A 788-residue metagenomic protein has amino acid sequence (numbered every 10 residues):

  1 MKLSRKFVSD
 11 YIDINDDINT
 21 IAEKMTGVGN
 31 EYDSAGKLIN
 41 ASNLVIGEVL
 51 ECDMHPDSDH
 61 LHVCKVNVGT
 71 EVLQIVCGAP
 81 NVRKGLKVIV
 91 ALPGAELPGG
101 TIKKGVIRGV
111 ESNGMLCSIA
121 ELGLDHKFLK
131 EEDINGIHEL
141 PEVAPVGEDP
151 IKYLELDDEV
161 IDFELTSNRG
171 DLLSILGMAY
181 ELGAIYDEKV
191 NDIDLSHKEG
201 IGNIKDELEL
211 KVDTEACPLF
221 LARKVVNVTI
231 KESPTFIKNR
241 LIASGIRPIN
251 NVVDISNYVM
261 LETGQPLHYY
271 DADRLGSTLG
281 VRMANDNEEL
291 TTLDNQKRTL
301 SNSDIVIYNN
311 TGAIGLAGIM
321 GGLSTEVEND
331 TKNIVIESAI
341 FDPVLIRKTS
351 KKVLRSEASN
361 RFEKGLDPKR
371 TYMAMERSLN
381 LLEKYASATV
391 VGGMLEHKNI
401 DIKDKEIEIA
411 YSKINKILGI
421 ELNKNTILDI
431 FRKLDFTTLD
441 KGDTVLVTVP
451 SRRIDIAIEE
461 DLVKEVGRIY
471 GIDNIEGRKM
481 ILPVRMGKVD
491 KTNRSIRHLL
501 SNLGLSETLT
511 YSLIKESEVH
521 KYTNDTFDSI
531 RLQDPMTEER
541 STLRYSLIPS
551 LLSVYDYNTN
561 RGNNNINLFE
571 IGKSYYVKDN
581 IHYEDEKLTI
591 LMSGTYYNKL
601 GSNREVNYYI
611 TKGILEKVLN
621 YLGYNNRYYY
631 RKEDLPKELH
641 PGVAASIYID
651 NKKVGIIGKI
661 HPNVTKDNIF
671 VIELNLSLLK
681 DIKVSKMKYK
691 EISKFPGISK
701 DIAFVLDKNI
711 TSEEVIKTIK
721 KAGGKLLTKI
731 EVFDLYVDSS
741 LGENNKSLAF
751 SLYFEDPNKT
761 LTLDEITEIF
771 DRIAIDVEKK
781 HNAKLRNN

Functional and structural regions predicted by a protein language model:
M1-G202, V335, K351-K352, E357 (+4 more regions): Phosphate-backbone binding interfaces of nucleic-acid-interacting proteins
K2, K433-L439, L446, D455 (+2 more regions): A carboxyl-terminal module marker
R5, V28, H62, Y186 (+1 more regions): Glycine/proline-enriched, intrinsically flexible loops and inter-domain linkers
I39-N43, E199, V484-K488, T510-D528 (+2 more regions): Beta-rich nucleic-acid/ligand-interaction surfaces
I46-V76, N239, A243, N250 (+1 more regions): Conserved mixed alpha/beta core segments that line enzyme active sites in large multi-domain catalysts
E111-G123, E132-G136, I305-E406, N558 (+2 more regions): Mobile "lid/hinge" segments at catalytic clefts and subdomain interfaces of large enzymes
L182, Y186-K211, A386-I414: Terminal amphipathic helices with adjacent charged low-complexity linkers/tails
I407-N564, Y753-E755, E765-N788: Extended, well-folded interaction surfaces typified by the phenylalanyl-tRNA synthetase beta subunit core
